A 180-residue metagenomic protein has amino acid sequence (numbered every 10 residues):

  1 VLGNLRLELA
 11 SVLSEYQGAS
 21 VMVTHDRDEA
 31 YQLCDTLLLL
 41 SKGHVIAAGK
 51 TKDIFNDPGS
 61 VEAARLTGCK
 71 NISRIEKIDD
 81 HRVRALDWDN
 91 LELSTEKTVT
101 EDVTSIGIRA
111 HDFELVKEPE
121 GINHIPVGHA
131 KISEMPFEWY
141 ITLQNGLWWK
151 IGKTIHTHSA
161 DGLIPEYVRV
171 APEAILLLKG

Functional and structural regions predicted by a protein language model:
V1-E62: ABC ATPase nucleotide-binding domains
L7, V61, S73-I75, H124-A130: Small-residue-enriched segments and motifs
E8, T51, D79-R82, V103: Positively charged, hydrophobic/aromatic-enriched amphipathic segments
G18-V21, I72, E138: Secondary-structure boundary/capping residues
D53, A64, E173-L176: Flexible, active-site-adjacent loop/turn segments at secondary-structure boundaries
N56-D79, G107: C-terminal boundary and immediately downstream tail of ABC-type ATPase nucleotide-binding domains
K70, H81-G180: Non-catalytic connector elements of ABC transporters
